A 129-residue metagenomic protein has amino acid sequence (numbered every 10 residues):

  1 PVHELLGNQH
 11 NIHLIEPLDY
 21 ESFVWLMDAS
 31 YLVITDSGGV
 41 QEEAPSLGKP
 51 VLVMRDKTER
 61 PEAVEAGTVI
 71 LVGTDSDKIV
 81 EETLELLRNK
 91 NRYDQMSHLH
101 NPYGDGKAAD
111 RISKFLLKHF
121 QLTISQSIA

Functional and structural regions predicted by a protein language model:
P1-A129: Nucleotide-activated sugar donor-binding and catalytic core shared by glycosyltransferases and related lipid-linked
